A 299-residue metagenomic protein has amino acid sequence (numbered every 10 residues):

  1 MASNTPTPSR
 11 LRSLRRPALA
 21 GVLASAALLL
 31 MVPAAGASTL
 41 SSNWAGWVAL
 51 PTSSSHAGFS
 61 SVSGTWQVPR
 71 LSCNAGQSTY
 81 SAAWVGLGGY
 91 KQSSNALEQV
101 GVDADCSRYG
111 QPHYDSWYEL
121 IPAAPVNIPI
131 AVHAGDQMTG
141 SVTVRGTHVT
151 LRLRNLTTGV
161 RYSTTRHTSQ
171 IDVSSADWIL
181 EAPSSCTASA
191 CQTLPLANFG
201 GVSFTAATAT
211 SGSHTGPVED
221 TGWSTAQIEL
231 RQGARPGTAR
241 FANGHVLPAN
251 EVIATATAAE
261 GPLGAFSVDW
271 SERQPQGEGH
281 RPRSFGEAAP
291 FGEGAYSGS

Functional and structural regions predicted by a protein language model:
A2, A37-S299: Exposed, interaction-prone regions of secreted/extracellular proteins
N4-V22: Bacterial N-terminal signal peptides that target proteins for export
A20-M31: Bacterial N-terminal signal peptides
L29-T39: C-terminal region of N-terminal signal peptides and the immediate post-cleavage residues of exported proteins
